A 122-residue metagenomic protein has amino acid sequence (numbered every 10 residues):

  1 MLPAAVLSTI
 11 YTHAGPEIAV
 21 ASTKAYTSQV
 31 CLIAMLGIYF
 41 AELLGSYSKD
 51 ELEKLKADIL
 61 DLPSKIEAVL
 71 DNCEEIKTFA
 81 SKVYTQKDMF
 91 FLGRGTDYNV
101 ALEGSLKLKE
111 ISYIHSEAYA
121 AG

Functional and structural regions predicted by a protein language model:
M1-A5: Short loop/helix-cap segments at secondary-structure boundaries that form the rim of catalytic
V6-G122: Active-site phosphate/pyrophosphate-binding segments
